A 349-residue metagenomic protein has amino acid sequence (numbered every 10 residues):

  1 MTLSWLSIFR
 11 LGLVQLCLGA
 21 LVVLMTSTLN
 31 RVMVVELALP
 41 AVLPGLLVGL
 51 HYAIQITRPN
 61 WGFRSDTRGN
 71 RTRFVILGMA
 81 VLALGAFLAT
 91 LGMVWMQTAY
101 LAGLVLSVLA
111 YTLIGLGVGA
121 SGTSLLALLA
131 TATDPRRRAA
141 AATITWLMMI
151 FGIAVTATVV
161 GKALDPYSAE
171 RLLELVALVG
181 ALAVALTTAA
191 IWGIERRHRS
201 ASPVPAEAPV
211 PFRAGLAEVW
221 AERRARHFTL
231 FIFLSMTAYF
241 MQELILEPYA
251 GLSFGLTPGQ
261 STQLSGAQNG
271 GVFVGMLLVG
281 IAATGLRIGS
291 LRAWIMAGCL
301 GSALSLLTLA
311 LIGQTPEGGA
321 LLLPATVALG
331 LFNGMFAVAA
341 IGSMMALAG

Functional and structural regions predicted by a protein language model:
M1-V35, T112, W220-Q242: Pair of pore-lining "gating" transmembrane helices in MFS-fold secondary transporters
M1-W5, E195-T229, S253: Juxtamembrane intracellular "pre-TM" segments in multi-pass secondary transporters
S27-L43, L244-T262: Short amphipathic helix-loop junctions that connect adjacent transmembrane helices in Major Facilitator Superfamily/SLC
I54-R58, A139-L164, Q268: Glycine-rich segments within core transmembrane alpha-helices of 12-TM secondary carriers
I56-N70, L164, G275-R292: Helix-to-loop junctions at the C-terminal end of transmembrane segments in multipass secondary transporters
D66-L84, Y100, T284-L300: Cytoplasmic membrane-interface "Motif A"-like loop-to-helix N-cap segments of 12-TM Major Facilitator Superfamily
M79-L101, C299-E317: C-terminal ends and interior cores of transmembrane alpha-helices in multi-pass membrane transporters/permeases
R292-A340: C-terminal transmembrane helical hairpin of 12-TM major facilitator-type secondary transporters
